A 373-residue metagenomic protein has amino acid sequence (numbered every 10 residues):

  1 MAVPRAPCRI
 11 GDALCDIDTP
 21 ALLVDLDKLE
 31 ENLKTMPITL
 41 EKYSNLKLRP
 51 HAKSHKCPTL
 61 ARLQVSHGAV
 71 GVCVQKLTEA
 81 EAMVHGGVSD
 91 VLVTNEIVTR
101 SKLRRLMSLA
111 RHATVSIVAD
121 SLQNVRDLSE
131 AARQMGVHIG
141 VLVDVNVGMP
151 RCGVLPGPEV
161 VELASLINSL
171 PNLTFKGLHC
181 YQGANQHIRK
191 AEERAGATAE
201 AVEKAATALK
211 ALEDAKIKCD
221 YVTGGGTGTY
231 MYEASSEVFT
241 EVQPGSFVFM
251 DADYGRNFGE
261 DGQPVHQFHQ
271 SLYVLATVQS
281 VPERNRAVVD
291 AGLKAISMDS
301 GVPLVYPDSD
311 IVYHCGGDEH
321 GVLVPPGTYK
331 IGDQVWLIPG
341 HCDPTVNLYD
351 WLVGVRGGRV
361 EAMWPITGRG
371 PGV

Functional and structural regions predicted by a protein language model:
R5-R9, K28-L60, C73-Q75: N-terminal glycine-rich anion-binding loops that anchor highly charged ligand groups
R5-V24: Generic N-terminal amphipathic, Lys/Arg-enriched alpha-helix
L29, K53, M83, V143 (+5 more regions): Conserved, mostly hydrophobic/aromatic
H51-I188: Active-site-proximal beta-alpha core segment in soluble small-molecule metabolic enzymes
G140, N146-E260: Active-site loop/helix belt of alpha/beta enzymes
R194-A197, G228-D308: Active-site loop ensemble at the mouth of alpha/beta enzyme cores that anchors a bound cofactor
P282-V373: C-terminal accessory subdomain/extension
